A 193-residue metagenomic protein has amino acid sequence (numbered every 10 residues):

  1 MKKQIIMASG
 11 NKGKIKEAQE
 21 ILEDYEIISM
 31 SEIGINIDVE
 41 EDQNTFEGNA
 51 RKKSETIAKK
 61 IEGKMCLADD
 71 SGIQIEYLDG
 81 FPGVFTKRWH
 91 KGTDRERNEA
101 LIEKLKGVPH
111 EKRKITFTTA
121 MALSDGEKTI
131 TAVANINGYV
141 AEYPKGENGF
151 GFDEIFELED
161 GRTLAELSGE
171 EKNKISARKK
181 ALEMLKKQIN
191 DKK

Functional and structural regions predicted by a protein language model:
K2-I6, G13-K193: Anionic-ligand binding patches
